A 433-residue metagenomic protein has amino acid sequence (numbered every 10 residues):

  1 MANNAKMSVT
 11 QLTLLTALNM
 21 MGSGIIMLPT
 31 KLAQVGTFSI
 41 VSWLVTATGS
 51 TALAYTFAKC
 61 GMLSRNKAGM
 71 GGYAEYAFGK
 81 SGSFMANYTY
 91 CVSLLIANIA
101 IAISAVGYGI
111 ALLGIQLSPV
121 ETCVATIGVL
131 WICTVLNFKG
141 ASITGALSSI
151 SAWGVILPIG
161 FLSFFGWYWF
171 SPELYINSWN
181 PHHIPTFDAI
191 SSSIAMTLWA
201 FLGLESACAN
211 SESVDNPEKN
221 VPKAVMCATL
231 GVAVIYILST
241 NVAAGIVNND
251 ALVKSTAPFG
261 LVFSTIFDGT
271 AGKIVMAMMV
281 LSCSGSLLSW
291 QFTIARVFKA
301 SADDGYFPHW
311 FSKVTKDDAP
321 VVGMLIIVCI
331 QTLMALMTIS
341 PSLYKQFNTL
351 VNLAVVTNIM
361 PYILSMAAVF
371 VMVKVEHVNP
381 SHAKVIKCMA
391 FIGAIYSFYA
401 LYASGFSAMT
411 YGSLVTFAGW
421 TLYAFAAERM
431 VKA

Functional and structural regions predicted by a protein language model:
M1-T30, Q34-F38, S50-A58, N66-K67 (+3 more regions): Membrane-interface "cap" regions at the ends of multi-pass membrane proteins
A2-N3, G114-E121, S149-A277, A408-Y411: Helix-loop-helix junctions that connect adjacent transmembrane segments in multi-pass membrane transporters
A5-T16, G79-S93, A125-V129, I184-T197 (+4 more regions): Select transmembrane alpha-helical segments in multipass membrane proteins
G24-P29, A105, L136-S142, T270-A271 (+3 more regions): Transmembrane helix-loop junctions in multi-pass membrane proteins
T30-Q34, A52-L130, T134-F138, I143 (+3 more regions): Hydrophobic transmembrane alpha-helices that form the core helical bundles of multi-pass secondary transporters
G72-G79, A111-I115, M226-L288, F307-A354: TM-loop-TM module centered on a large, flexible mid-protein loop between adjacent transmembrane helices in multi-pass
G109, V120-P172, I184, V225-L230 (+3 more regions): Membrane-interface loop-to-helix entry segments
P158-F165, F298, I326, V351-N379 (+3 more regions): Hydrophobic alpha-helical segments of multi-pass membrane transport proteins
